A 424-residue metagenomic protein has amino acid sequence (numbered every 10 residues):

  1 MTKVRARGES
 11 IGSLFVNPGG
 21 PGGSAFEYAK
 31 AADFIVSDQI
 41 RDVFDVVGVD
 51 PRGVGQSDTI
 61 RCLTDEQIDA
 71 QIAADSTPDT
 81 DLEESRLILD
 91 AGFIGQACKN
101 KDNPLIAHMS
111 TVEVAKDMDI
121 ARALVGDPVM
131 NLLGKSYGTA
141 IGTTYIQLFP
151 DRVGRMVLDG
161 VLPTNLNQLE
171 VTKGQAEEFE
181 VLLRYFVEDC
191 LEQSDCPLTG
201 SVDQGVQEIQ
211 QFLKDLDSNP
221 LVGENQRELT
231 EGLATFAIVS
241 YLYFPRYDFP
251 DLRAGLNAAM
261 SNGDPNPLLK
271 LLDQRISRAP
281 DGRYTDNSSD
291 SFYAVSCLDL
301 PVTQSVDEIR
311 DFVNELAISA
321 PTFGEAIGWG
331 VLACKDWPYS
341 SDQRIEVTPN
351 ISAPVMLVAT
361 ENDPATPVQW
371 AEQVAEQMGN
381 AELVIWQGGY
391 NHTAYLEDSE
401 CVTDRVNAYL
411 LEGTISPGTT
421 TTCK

Functional and structural regions predicted by a protein language model:
T2-A234, A294-K424: Gly/Pro-rich cap/lid or specificity-loop segments adjacent to the active site
E192-S296: Alpha/beta-hydrolase-fold enzymes
